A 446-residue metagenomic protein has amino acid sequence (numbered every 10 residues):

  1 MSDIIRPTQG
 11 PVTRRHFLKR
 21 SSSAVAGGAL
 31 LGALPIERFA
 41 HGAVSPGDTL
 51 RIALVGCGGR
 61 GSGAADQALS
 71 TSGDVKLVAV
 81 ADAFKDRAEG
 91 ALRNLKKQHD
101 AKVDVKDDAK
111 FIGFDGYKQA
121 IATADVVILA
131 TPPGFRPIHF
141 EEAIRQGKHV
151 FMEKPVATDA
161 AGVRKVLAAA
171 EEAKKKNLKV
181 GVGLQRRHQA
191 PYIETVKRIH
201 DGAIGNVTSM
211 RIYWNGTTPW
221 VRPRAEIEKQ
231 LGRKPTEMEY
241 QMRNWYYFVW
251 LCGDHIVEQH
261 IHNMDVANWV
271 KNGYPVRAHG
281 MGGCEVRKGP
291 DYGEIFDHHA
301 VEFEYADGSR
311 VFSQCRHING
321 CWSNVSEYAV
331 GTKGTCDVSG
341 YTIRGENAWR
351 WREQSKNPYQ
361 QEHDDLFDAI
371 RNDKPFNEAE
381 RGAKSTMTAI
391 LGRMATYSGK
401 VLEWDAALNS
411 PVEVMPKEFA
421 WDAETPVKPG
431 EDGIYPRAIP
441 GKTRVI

Functional and structural regions predicted by a protein language model:
M1-V12: N-terminal secretory signal peptides
P11, G32-D66, S70-G73: C-terminal segment of N-terminal export signals and the immediately downstream linker at the start of the mature
L18-R38: N-terminal export signals
G56-G63, K175-V182, R186-G293, N319-C321 (+5 more regions): Predominantly a Rossmann-like dinucleotide-binding segment in NAD(P)-dependent oxidoreductases
Q67, D74-A81, K271, V276-I446: Glycine-enriched catalytic-core subsegment of oxygenase/oxidase enzymes
D74-H99: NAD(P)-binding Rossmann-fold cofactor-contacting core
Q98-L129: A structured beta-alpha segment of the ubiquitous adenosine-cofactor-binding alpha/beta core
P137-H188, G202: Beta-strand-loop-alpha-helix segment that lines the small-molecule cofactor/substrate pocket of alpha/beta enzymes
